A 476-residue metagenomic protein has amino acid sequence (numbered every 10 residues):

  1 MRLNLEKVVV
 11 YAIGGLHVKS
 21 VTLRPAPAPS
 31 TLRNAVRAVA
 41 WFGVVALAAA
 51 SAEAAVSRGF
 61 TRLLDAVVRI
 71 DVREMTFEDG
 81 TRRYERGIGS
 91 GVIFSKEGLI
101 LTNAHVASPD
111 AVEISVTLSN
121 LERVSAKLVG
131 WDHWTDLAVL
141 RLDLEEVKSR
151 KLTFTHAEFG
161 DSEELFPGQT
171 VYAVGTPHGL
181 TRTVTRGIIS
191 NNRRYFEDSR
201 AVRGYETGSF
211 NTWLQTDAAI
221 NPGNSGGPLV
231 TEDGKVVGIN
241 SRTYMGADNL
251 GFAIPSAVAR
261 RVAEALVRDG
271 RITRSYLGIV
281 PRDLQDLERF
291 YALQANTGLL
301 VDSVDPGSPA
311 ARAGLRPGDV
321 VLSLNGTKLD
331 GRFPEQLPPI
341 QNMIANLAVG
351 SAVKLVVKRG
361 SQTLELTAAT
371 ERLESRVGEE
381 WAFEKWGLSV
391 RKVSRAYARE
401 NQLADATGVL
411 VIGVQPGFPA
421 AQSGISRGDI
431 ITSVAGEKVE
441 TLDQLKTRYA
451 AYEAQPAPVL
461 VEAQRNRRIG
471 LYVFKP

Functional and structural regions predicted by a protein language model:
M1-R33: N-terminal secretory signal peptides that target proteins for export/translocation
V21, R58, R86, A104 (+5 more regions): C-terminal recognition in membrane/secretory proteostasis and scaffolding
A35-A48: Bacterial N-terminal signal peptides
A52-S90, K96-L99, N103-A104, A111-E113 (+5 more regions): N-terminal activation segment of mature serine protease catalytic domains
A55-G59, P109, S149, A157-D161 (+5 more regions): Flexible, gly/ser-rich surface segments that form the specificity/activation loops bordering the active-site cleft
A66, E78, Y84, D143-E158 (+6 more regions): Active-site region of chymotrypsin-like
I70, V112-N120, V171-G175, S351-R359 (+1 more regions): Short conserved beta-strand and strand-loop elements enriched in small hydrophobics with frequent Asp/Gly
M75-T76, I93-T183, P222, G246-A247 (+3 more regions): Conserved active-site neighborhood of the chymotrypsin/trypsin-like protease fold
